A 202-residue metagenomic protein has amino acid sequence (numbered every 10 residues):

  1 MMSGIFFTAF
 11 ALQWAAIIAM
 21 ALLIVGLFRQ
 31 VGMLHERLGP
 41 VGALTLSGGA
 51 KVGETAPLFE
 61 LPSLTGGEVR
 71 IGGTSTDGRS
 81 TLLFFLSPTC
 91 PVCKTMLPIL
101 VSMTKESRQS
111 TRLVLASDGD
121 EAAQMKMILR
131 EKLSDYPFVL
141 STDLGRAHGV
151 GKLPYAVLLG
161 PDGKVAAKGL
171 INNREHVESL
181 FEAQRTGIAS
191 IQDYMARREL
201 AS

Functional and structural regions predicted by a protein language model:
M1-G49: Long, leucine- and charge-enriched amphipathic alpha-helices that form heptad-repeat coiled-coil/leucine-zipper-like
G39-G73: N-terminal "domain-start" segment that seeds a small globular fold
V69-L100, R112, A116, V177: Short active-site neighborhood of thiol/selenol oxidoreductases, capturing the structured segment around
T76-D77, Y155, N172-E175: A short acidic/small-residue loop/turn micro-motif
Q109-M125, L133-T142: Thiol-based oxidoreductase modules, predominantly thioredoxin-like and allied folds used for disulfide exchange
M127-D162: Short, internal strand/loop/helix patches that form the active-site neighborhood or redox-interaction surface
D162-S202: Thiol-/selenol-based redox modules, centered on thioredoxin-like and closely related oxidoreductase domains
